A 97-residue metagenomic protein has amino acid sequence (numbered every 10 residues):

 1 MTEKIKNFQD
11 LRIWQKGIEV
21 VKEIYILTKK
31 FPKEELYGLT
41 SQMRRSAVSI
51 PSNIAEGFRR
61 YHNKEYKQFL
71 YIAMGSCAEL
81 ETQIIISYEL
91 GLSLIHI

Functional and structural regions predicted by a protein language model:
M1-L94: Amphipathic alpha-helical assembly/interaction segments
